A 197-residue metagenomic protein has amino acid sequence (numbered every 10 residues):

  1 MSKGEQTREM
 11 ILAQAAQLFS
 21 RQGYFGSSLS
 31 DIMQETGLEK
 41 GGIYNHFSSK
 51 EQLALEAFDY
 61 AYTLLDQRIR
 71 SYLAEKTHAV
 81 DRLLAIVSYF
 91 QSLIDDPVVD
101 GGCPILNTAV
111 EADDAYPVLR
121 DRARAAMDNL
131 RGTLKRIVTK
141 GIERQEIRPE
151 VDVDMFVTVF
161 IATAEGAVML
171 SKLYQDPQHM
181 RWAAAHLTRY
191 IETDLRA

Functional and structural regions predicted by a protein language model:
M1-Q22, G26-L38, Q52: Basic, helix-initiating cap at the start of DNA-binding domains
G37-F47: Short hydrophobic/aromatic patch on the recognition helix
E51-L53, T108: A secondary-structure capping/hinge motif
L55-A61: Alpha-helical DNA-contacting segments of helix-turn-helix folds
E56, R70-G101, V153-F160: Hydrophobic alpha-helical connector segments
R82, D96-V118: Amphipathic alpha-helical segments used for helix-helix packing
I86-L93, D128-K140, R144, V159 (+2 more regions): C-terminal peripheral helix-coil segments that are non-catalytic and often amphipathic
